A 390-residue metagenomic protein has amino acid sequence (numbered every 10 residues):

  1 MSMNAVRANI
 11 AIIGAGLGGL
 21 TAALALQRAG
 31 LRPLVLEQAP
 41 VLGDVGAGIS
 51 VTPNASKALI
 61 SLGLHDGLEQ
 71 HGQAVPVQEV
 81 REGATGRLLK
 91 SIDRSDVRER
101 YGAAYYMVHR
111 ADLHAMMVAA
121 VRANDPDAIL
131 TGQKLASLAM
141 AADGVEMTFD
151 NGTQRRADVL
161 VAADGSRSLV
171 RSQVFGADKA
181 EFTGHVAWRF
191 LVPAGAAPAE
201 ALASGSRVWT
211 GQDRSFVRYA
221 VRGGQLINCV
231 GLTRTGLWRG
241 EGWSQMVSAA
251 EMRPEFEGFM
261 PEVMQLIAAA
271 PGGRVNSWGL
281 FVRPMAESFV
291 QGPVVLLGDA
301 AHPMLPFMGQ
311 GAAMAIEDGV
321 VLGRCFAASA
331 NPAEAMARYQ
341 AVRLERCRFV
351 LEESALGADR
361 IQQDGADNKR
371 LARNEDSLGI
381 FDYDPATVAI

Functional and structural regions predicted by a protein language model:
S2-I10, N54-P193, G236-E255, V388-I390: Conserved N-terminal helical subregion
A11, L34, A128, N228-V230: A structural signal for isolated positions on well-ordered beta-strands in alpha/beta enzyme cores
A11-P40, A47, V161-A162, W188 (+3 more regions): Conserved mid-domain beta->alpha element of the FAD-binding
V41-I60: Conserved N-terminal glycine-rich FAD pyrophosphate-binding loop of Rossmann-like flavoproteins
D66, A194-A201, E262, A328-S329: Short helix-loop capping/hinge motifs at secondary-structure junctions, enriched in acidic/polar residues
E82, S204-R239, A249, R253-G258 (+1 more regions): Active-site substrate-recognition segment that forms the wall of the catalytic cavity or substrate channel
G242-S277: Flavin-binding catalytic cores
N374-I390: C-terminal auxiliary extensions adjacent to catalytic cores
